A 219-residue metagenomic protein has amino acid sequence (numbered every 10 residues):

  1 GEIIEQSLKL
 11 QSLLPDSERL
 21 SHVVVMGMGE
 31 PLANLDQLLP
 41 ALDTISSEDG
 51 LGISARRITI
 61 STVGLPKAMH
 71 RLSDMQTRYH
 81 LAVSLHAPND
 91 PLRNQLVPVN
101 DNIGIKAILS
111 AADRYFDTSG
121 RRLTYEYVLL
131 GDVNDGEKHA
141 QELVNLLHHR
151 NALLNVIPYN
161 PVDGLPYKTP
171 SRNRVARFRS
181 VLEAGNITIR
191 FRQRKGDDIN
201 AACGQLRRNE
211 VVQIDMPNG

Functional and structural regions predicted by a protein language model:
E2-E5, K9-G185: Conserved AdoMet/S-adenosylmethionine-binding subsite of the radical SAM
V156, R190-Q193: A structural preference for short, hydrophobic beta-strand core positions in alpha/beta folds
P161-L165, R194-A201: Short proline/glycine- and acidic-rich turn/helix-capping motifs at secondary-structure junctions
A176, I187-F191, G204: Short alpha-helical segments used as structural interaction elements across diverse proteins
A184, G196-G219: Radical SAM enzyme core and accessory elements
